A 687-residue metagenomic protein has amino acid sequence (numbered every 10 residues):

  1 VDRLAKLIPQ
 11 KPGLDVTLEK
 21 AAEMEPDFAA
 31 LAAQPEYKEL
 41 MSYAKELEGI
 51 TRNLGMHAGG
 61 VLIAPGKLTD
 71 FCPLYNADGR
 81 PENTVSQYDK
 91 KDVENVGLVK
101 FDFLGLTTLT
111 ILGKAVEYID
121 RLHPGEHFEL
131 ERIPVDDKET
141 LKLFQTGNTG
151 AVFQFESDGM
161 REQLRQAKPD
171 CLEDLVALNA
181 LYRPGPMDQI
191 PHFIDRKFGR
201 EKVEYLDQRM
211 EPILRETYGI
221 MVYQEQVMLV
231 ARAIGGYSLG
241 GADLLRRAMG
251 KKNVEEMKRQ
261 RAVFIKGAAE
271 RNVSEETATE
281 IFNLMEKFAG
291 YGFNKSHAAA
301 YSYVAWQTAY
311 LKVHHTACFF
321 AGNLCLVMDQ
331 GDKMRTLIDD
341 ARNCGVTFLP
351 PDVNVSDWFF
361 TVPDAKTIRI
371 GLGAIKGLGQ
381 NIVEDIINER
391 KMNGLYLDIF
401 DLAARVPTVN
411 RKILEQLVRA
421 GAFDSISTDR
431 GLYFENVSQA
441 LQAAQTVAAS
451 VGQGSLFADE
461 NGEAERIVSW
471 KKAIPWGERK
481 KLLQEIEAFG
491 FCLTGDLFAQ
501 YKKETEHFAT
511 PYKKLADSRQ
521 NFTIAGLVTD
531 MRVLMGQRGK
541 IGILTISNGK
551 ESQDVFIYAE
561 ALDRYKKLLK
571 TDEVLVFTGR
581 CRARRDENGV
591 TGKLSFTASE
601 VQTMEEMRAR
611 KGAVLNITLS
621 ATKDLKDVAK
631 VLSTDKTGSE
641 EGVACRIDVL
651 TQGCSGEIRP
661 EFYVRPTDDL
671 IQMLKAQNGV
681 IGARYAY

Functional and structural regions predicted by a protein language model:
V1-Y687: Noncatalytic, beta-rich nucleic-acid-contacting surfaces in large DNA/RNA-processing enzymes
